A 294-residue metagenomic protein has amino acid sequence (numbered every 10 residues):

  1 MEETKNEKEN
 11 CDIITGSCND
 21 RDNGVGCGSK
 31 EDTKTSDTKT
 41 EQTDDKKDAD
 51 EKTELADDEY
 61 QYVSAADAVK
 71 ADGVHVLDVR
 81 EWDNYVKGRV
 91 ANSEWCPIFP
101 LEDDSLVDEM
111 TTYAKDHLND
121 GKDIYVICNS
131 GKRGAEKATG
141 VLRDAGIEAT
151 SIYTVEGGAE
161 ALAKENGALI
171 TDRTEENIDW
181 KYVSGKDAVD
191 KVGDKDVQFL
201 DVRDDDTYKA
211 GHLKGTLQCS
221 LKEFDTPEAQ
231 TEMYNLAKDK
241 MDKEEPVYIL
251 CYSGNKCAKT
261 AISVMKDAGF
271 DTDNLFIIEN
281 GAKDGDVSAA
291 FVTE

Functional and structural regions predicted by a protein language model:
T4-I14: Bacterial N-terminal signal peptides that target proteins for export
C11, C18, G24-A65, W82-Y125 (+2 more regions): Rhodanese-like catalytic fold shared by cysteine-dependent sulfurtransferases and DSP/PTP-type phosphatases
V76-D78, F199-D201: Structural scaffold elements adjacent to functional motifs in cytosolic proteins
